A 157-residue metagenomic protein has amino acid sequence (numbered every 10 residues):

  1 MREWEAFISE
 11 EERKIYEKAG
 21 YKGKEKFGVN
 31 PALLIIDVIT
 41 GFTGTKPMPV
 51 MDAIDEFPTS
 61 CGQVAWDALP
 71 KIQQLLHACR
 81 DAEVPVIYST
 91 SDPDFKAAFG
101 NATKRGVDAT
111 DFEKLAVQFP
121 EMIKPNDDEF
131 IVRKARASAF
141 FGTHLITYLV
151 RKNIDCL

Functional and structural regions predicted by a protein language model:
M1-N126: Active-site acidic carboxylates
E113-C156: Internal catalytic-core helix/loop-beta-alpha segment that presents or stabilizes conserved functional determinants
